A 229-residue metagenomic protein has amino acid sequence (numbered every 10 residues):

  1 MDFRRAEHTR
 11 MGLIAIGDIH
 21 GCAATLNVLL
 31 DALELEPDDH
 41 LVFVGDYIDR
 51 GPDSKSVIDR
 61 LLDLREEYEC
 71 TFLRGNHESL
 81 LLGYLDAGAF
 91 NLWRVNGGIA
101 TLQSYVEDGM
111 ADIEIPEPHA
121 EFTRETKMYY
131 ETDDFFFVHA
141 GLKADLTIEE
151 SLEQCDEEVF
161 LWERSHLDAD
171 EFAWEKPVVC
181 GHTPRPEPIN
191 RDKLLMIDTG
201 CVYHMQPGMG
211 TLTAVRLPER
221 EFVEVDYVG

Functional and structural regions predicted by a protein language model:
M1-F3, N76, V223-G229: Short amphipathic alpha-helical segments
M1-M11: Acidic, histidine-bearing metal-coordination/catalytic regions of metal-dependent phosphoesterases
D2-F3, D18, W162, A214: Intrinsically disordered, low-complexity sequence elements enriched in Ser/Thr/Gly/Pro
A6-H8, L35, D170-F172: Short, flexible hinge/linker loops that cap or flank conserved catalytic cores
R10-M11, P37-H40, Y68-E69, M128 (+2 more regions): Short coil/turn segments at beta-strand junctions that form active-site/ligand-binding loops
M11-G17, G21, I99-A100, M196-T199: Generic hydrophobic/packing signal
G12, I16, G21-L92: Core catalytic region of metal-dependent phosphoesterases/phosphodiesterases, especially metallo-beta-lactamase-like
L92-M196, G200-G210, L217-V223, Y227-V228: Acidic, His/Gly-enriched loop-helix segments that form or flank divalent-metal centers in metallo-dependent hydrolases
